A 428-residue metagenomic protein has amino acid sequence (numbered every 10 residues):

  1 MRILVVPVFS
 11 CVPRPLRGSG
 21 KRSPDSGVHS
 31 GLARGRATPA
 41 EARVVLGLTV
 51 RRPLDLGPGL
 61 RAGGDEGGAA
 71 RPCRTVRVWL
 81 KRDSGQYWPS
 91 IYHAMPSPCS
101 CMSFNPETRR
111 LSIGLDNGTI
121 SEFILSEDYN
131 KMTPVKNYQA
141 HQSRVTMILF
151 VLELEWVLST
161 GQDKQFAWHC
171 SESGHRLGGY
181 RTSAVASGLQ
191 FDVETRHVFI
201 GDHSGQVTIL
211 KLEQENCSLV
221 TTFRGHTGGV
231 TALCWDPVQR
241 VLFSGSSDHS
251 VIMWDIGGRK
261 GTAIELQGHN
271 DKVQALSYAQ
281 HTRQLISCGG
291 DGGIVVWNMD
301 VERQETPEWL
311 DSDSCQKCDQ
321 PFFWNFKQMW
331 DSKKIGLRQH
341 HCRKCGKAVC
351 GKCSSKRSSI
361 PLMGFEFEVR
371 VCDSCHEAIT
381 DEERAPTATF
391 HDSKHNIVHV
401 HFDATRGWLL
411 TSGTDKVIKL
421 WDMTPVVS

Functional and structural regions predicted by a protein language model:
P53-G59, P96-F104, S143-F150, A184-F191 (+3 more regions): Canonical WD40 repeat/beta-propeller blade segments in eukaryotic WD-repeat proteins
D65, E107-R109, E153-E155, E194-R196 (+3 more regions): Short coil/turn segments that connect the beta-strands within blades of beta-propeller domains
A70-C73, G114-N117, T160-D163, G201-S204 (+3 more regions): Conserved strand-to-loop turn within each blade of WD40 beta-propeller repeats
V78-P96, T108, N117-K136, L154 (+13 more regions): Per-blade loop-tip surfaces of WD-repeat and WD-like beta-propellers in eukaryotic adaptors/scaffolds
Q274, R283-V301, L410, K416-P425: Blade-level signature of beta-propeller repeat domains, shared across WD40, Kelch, NHL, RCC1 and BNR/Asp-box propellers
C315-C318, C342, C350, C372: Short cysteine-rich clusters marking metal-coordination/redox-active sites
K344-L362: Cys/His-coordinated zinc-finger cores
